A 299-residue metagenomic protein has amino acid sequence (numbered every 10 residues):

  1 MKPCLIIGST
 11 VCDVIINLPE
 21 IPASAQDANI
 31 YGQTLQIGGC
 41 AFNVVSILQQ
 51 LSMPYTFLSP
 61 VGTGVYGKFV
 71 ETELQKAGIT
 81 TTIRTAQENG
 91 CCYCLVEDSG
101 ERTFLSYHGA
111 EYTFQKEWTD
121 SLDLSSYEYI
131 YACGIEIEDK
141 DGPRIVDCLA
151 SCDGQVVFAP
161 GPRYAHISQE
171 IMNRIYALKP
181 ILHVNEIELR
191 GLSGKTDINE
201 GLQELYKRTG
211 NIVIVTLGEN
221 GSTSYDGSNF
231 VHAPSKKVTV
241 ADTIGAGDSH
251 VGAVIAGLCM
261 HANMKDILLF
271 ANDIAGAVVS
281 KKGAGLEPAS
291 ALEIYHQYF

Functional and structural regions predicted by a protein language model:
M1-P60, V65-F69, V240-A241: Glycine-rich phosphate/adenosyl-contacting loop at the front of the ribokinase-like
M1-T10, T72-R84, E97-F230: Ribokinase/PfkB-type carbohydrate-kinase core domain
C4-L5, I198-F299: Conserved phosphate-binding/catalytic region of the ribokinase-like
V14-I15, L105, G191-L192, V278 (+1 more regions): Residues that scaffold the ATP/ADP-binding catalytic core of kinase and kinase-like folds
G32, L58-T63, G78-N89, I214-L217: Beta-strand->loop->alpha-helix junctions that form or flank phosphate-binding loops in nucleotide-handling enzymes
G32-G39, V65, E88, H166 (+4 more regions): Residues at secondary-structure transition points
L58, L105, H232-P234: Hydrophobic residues at beta-strand termini and immediately following loops that shape nucleotide-binding pockets
Y93: C-terminal catalytic lobe of FAD-dependent flavoproteins
